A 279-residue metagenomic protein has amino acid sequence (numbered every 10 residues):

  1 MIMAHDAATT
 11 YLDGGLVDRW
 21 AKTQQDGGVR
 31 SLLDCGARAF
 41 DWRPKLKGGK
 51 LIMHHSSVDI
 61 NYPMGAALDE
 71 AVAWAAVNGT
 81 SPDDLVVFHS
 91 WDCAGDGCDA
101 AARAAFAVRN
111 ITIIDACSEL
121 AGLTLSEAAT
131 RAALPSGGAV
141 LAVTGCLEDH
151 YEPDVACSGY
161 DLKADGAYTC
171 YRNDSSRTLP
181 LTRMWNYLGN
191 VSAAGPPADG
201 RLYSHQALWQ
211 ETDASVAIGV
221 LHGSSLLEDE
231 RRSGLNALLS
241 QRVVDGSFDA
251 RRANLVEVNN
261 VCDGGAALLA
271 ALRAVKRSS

Functional and structural regions predicted by a protein language model:
M1-A39, G48-N78, D83-L85, Q206-S279: Long, acidic (Asp/Glu-rich), low-complexity accessory segments flanking structured domains
G28, P63, A67, G97-A100 (+2 more regions): Alpha-helix capping and helix-coil boundary motifs
V29, V72, A102-R103, A129-R131: Short amphipathic alpha-helical segments and helix-helix/interface helices
R43: A motif-centric signal for short, conserved binding hotspots located in accessible loops or intrinsically disordered
M64-C117: Catalytic cores of phosphodiester-bond-cleaving enzymes
W91-A94, T144-D149, V258-G264: Short, flexible beta-strand-to-coil junctions
C98-N110, D154-G159, A267-V275: Short, aromatic/basic amphipathic alpha-helical patches
V108-F248: Surface-exposed substrate-engagement region within the catalytic domains of secreted or surface-exposed extracellular
